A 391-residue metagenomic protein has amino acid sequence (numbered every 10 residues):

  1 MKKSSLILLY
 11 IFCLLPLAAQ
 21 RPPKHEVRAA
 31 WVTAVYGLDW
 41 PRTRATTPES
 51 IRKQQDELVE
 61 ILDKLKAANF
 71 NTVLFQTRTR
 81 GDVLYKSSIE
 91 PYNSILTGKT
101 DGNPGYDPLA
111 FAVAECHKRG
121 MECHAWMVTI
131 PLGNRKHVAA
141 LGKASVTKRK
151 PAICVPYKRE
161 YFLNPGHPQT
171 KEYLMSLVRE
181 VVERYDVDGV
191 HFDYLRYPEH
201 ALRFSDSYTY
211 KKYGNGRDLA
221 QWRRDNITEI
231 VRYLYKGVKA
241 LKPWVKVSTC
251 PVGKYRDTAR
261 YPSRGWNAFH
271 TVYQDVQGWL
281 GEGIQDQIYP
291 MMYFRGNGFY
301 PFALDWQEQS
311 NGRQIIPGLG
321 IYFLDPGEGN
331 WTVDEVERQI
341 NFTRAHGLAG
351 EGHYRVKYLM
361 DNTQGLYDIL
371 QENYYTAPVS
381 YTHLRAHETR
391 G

Functional and structural regions predicted by a protein language model:
H25-A29, F70-R78, P108-I153, H191 (+1 more regions): Glycine-rich, aromatic-flanked loop segments that form ligand/cofactor-binding clefts across common enzyme folds
G37-R52, I130-E180: Active-site-adjacent "subsite" loops/lids of carbohydrate-active enzymes
D56-G81: Catalytic domains of carbohydrate-active enzymes, especially glycoside hydrolases
F70-N71, R78, R119, K148-G278 (+1 more regions): Polysaccharide-binding and catalytic clefts of secreted carbohydrate-active enzymes
T79-M127, L219, R224-L234, L241: Aromatic-lined substrate-binding rim segments of carbohydrate-active enzymes
T249-R264, W306-V336: Active-site clefts of carbohydrate-active enzymes
Q287-G296, I316-P378: Substrate-binding cleft of secreted/luminal carbohydrate-active enzymes
T382-T389: Conserved small/polar residues in nucleotide/adenosyl-binding loops
